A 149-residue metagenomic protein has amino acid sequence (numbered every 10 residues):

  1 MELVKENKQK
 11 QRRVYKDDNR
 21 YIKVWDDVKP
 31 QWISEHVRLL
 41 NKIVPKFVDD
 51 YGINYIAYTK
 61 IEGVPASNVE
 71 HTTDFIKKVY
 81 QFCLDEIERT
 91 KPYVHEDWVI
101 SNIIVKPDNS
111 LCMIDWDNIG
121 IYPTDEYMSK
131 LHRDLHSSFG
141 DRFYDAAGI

Functional and structural regions predicted by a protein language model:
M1-K5: Conserved N-terminal boundary motif of the eukaryotic protein kinase catalytic domain
N7-R13, D18-A57, V64-D85: A conserved alpha-helical element in kinase catalytic cores
E62, I100, N118-G120: Short, glycine/acidic-enriched loop or turn micro-motifs at the edges of active sites
R89-I100: Catalytic-loop of the protein kinase fold
S101-V105: Hydrophobic residue at the +6 position relative to the catalytic HRD Asp in the kinase catalytic loop
K106-I149: Active-site Asp-x-Gly
